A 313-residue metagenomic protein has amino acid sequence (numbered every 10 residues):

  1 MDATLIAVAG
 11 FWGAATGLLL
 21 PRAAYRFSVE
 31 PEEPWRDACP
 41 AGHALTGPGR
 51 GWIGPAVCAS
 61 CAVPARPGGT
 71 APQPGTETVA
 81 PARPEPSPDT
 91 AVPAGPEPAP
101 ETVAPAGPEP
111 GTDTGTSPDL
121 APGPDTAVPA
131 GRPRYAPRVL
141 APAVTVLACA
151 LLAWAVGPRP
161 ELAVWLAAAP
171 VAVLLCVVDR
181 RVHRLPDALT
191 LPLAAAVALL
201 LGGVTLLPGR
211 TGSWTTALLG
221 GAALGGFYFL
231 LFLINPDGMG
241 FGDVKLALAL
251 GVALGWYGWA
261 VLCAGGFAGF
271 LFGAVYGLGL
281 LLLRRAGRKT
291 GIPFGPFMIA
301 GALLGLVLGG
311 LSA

Functional and structural regions predicted by a protein language model:
M1-A313: A membrane-topology feature that recognizes alpha-helical transmembrane segments and their immediate juxtamembrane
